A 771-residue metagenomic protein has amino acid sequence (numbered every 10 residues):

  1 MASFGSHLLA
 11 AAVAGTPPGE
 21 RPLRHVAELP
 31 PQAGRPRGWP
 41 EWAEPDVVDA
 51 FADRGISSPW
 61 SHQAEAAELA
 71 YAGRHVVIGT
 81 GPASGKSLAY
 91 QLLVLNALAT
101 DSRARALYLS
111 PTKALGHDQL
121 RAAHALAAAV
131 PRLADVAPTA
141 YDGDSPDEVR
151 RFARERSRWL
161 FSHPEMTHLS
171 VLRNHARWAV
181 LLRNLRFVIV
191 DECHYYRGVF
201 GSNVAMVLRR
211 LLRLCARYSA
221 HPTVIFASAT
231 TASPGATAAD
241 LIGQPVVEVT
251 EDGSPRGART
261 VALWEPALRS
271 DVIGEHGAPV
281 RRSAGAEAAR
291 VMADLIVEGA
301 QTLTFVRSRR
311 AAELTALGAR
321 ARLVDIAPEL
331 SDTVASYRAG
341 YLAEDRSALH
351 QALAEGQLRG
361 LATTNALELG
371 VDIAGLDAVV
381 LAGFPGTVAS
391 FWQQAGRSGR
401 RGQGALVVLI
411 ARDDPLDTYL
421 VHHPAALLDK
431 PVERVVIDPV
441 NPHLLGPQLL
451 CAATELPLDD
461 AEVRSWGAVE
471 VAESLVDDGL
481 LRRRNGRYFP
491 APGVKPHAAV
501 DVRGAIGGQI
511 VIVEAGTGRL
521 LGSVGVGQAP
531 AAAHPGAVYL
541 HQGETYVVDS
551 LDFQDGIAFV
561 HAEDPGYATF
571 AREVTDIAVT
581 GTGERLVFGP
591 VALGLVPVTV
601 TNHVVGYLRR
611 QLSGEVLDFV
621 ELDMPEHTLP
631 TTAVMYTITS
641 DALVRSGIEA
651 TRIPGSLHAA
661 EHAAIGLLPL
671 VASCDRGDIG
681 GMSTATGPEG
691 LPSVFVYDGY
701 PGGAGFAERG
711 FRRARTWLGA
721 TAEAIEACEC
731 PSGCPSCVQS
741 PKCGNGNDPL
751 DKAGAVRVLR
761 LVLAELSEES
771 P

Functional and structural regions predicted by a protein language model:
M1-A2, P771: Initiator methionine at the very start of the polypeptide chain
A2, S6, V13-R54, S58-E65 (+5 more regions): Helicase motor core with emphasis on the C-terminal RecA-like subdomain
A2-H25, S308, Q542-L551, D555-I557 (+2 more regions): Structured, non-catalytic alpha/beta "coupling" segments that mediate domain-domain communication and provide generic
G404-V407, D413-P431, L445-D460, A468 (+3 more regions): Extended Lys/Arg-rich polyanion-binding regions
C728-C737: Short cysteine clusters
S740: Cys/His-rich metal-chelating microdomains
C743-G744: Short, non-ligating residues that shape and space the ligands of small metal-coordination modules and catalytic
L759-P771: Short Fe-S-cluster ligation motifs
